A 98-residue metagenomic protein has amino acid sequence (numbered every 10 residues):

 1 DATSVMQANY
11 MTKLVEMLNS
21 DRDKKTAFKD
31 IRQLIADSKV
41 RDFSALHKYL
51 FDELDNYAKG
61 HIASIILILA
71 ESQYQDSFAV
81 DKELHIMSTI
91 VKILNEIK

Functional and structural regions predicted by a protein language model:
D1-K98: AAA+ P-loop NTPase domains with strong preference for DNA replication initiators and clamp-loader complexes
